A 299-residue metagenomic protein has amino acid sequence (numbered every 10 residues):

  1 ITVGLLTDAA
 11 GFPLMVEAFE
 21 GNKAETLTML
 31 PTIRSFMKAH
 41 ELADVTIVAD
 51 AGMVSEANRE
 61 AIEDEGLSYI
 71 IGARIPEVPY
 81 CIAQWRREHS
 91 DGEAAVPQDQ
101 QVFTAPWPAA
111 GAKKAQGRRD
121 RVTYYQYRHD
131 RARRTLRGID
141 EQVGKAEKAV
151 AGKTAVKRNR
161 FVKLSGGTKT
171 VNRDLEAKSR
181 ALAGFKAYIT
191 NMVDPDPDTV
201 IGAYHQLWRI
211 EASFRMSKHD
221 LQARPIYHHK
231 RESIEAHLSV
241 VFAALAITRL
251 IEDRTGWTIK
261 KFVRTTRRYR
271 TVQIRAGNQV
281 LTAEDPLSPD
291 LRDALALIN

Functional and structural regions predicted by a protein language model:
I1-N299: Anion-binding and metal-coordination hotspots
